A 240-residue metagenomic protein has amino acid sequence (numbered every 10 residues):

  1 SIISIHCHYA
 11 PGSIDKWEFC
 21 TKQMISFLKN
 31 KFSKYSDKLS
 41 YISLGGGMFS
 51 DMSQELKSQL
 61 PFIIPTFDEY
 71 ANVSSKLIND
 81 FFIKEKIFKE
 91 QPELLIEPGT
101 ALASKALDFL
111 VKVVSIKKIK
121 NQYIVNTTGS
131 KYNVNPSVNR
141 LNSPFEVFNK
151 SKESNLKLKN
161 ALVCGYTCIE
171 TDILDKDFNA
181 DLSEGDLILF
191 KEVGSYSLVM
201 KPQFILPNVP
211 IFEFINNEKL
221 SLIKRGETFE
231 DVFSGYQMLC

Functional and structural regions predicted by a protein language model:
S1-K112: Active-site loop/helix belt of alpha/beta enzymes
V73, I83-E85, K89-C240: Charged (often Lys/Glu-rich) extended helix/loop segments that serve as interaction or gating elements
